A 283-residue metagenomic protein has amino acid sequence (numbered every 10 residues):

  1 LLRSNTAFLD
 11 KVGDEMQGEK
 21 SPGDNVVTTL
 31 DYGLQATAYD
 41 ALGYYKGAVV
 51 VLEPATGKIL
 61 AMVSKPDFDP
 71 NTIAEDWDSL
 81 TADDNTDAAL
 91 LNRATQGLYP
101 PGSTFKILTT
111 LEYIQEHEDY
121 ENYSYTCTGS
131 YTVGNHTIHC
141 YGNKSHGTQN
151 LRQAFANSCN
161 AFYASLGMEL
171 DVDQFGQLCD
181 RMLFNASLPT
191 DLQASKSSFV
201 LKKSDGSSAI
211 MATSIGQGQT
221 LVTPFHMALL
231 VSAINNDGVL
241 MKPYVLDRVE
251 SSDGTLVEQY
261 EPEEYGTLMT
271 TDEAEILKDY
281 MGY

Functional and structural regions predicted by a protein language model:
L1, T29-D31, G218, Y280: Structured loops at beta-to-helix junctions and adjacent beta-edge loops in soluble globular domains
L1-G23, D40: Small/polar-residue-rich segments within soluble enzyme cores
G13-E15, A55-S103, L108-Y283: Beta-lactam-recognizing serine transpeptidase/beta-lactamase-like catalytic domain environment
K20-L34: Bateman/CBS regulatory modules and CBS-like beta-alpha motifs in cytosolic regions of diverse proteins
N25, K46, L90: Short coil/loop residues immediately preceding or within conserved phosphate-binding loops of NTP-utilizing enzyme
L30, V51-L52, G167: Small/polar loops that bind or transfer phosphate-bearing groups
Y32-G43: Short, basic/aromatic recognition patches
Y44-E53: Short N-terminal helix-loop-first-beta-strand/juxtamembrane motif that initiates sensory/input modules
